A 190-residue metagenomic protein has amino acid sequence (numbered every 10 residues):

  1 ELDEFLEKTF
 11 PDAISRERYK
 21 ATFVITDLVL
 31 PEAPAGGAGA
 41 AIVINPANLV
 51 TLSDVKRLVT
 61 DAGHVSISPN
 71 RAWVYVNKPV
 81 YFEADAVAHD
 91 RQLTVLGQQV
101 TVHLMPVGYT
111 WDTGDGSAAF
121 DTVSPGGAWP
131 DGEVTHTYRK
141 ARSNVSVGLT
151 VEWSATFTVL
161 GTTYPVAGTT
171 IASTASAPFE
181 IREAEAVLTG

Functional and structural regions predicted by a protein language model:
E1-G190: Extracellular/lumenal mature domains of secreted and surface-exposed proteins
